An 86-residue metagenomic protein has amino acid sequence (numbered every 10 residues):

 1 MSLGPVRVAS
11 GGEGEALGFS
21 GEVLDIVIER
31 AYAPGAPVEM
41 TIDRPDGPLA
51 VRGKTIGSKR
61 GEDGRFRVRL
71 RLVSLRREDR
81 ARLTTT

Functional and structural regions predicted by a protein language model:
M1-G21, R71, L75-T86: N-terminal helix initiation/capping motif
M1-V8, G35-L49: Short conserved beta-strand and strand-loop elements enriched in small hydrophobics with frequent Asp/Gly
G11-E13, P48-A50, R65: Short, mixed charged/polar active-site loops that provide acid/base catalysis or chelate metal/phosphate cofactors
L24-I28, K59-L72: Short, solvent-exposed secondary-structure boundary/capping segments
P45, S58-R60, L75-R77: Short coil/turn motifs at secondary-structure junctions
V51-S58: Short beta-strand-centered aromatic/proline hotspots
